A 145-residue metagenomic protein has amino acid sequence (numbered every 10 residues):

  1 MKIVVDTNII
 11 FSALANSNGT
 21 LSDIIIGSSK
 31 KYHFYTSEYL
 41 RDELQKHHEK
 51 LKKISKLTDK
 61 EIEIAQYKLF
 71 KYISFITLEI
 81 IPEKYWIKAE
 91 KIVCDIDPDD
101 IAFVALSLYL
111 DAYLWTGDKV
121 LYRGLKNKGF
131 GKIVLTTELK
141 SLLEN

Functional and structural regions predicted by a protein language model:
M1-T36: Short, well-structured N-terminal submotif of metal-dependent ribonuclease cores
I9-I10, L40, F103, V120-L121: Alpha-helix capping/helix-boundary segments
S17, H47, N127-K128: Residue-level signal for well-ordered alpha-helical positions
T20-D23, K52, G131-I133: Glycine-rich, phosphate-binding/catalytic loops in enzymes
S22-I26, Q66, F103-V104: Short amphipathic alpha-helical segments and helix-helix/interface helices
S28-K30, E38-I87: PIN-domain endoribonuclease scaffold, especially VapC-family toxins
T36, L108-Y109, Y113, K119-N145: Acidic, PIN/NYN-like endoribonuclease modules and their adjacent C-terminal/linker elements
F75-Y113, K119: Active-site neighborhoods of divalent-metal-dependent phosphate/nucleic-acid chemistry enzymes
